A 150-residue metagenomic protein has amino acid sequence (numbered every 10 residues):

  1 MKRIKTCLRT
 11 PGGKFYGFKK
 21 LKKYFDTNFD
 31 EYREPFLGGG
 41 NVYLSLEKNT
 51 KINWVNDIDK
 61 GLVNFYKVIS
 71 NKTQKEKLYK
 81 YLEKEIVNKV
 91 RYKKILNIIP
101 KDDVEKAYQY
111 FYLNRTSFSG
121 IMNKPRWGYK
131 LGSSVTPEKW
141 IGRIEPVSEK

Functional and structural regions predicted by a protein language model:
K2-K23, T27, I69-K150: SAM-dependent nucleic-acid methyltransferase catalytic core
Y24-V87: Conserved S-adenosyl-L-methionine
